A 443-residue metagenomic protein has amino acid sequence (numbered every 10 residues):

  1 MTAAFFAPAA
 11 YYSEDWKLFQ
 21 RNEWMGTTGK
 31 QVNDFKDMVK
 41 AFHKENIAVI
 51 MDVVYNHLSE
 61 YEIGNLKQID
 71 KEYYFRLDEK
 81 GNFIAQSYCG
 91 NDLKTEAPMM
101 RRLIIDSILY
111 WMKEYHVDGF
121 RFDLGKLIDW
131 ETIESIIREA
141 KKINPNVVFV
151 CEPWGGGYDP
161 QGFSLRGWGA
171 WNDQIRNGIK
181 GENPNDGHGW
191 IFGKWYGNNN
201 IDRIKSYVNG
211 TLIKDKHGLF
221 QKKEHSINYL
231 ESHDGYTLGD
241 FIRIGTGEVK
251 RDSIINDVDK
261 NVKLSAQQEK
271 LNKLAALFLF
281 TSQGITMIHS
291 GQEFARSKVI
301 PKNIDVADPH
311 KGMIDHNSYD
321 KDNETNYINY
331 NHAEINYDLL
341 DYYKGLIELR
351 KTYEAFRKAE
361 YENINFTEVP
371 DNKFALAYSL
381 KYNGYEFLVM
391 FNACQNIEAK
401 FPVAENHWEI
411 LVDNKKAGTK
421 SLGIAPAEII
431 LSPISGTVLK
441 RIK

Functional and structural regions predicted by a protein language model:
M1-Y115, G125-I128, I133-N144, V148: Substrate-binding/active-site clefts of carbohydrate-active enzymes
E45, L124-K223, Q292-G345, K381 (+1 more regions): Active-site-proximal helices and loops of the catalytic beta/alpha 8
V49-M51, F120, F149-C151, N228 (+1 more regions): Hydrophobic faces of well-ordered beta-strands that scaffold small-molecule active sites in alpha/beta enzyme cores
N56-N65, R121, L127-E131, G156-D159 (+3 more regions): Flexible loop/turn segments at secondary-structure boundaries
Y115-H116, G384, I430: Short loop/turn motifs at secondary-structure junctions
E224-W408: Loop/helix patches that line or flank the sugar-binding groove of alpha-linked glycan CAZymes
L411-P426: Solvent-exposed beta-strand/loop surfaces of large extracellular or lumenal domains
L422-K443: C-terminal beta-strand-rich structural cap/linker in extracellular carbohydrate-active enzymes
